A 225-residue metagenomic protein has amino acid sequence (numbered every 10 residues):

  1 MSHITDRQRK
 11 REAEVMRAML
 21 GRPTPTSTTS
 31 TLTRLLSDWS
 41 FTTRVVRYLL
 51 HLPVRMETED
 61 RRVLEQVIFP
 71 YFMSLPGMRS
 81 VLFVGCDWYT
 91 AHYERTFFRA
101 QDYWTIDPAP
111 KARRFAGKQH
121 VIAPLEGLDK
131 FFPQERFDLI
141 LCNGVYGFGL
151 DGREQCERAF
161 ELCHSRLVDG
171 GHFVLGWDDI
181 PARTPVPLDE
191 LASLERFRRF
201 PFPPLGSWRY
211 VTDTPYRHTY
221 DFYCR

Functional and structural regions predicted by a protein language model:
T5-P76: Class I SAM-dependent methyltransferase Rossmann-like catalytic core, especially the SAM/SAH-binding loop
S80-L128: Class I SAM-dependent methyltransferase SAM/SAH-binding core
D87-Y89, D178-R183: Short "lid" loop at the C-terminus of a central beta-strand within the Rossmann-like core of SAM-dependent
K130-I140: A short acidic, Gly/Pro-enriched loop at the edge of an enzyme's catalytic core that lines a small-molecule cofactor
L139-R153: A short SAM/SAH-binding and catalytic strip from SAM-dependent methyltransferases
Q155-D169: A short glycine-rich, Lys/Arg-flanked "PGG" loop and its adjoining helix->strand segment in the class I
D169-D178: Conserved beta-strand signature within the Rossmann-like core of class I S-adenosyl-L-methionine
R183-R225: Class I S-adenosyl-L-methionine
